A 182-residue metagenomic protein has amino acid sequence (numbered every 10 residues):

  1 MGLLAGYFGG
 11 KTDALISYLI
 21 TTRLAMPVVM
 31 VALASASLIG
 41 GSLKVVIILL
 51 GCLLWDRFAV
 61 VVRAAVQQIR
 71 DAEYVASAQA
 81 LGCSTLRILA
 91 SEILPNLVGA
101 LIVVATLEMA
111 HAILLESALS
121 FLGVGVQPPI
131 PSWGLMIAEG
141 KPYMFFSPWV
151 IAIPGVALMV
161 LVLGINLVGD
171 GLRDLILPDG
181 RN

Functional and structural regions predicted by a protein language model:
M1-A59, A64-Q68, I102: Generic hydrophobic transmembrane alpha-helix motif, especially the helices
G2, G6-G10, L81-C83, P129 (+1 more regions): A short glycine-centered flexible hinge/capping loop motif at secondary-structure junctions
L3-L4, A34, I47, G51 (+6 more regions): A residue-level signal for alpha-helical anchor/packing sites in multi-pass solute transporters
G9-S17, Q67-D71, A76-V103: Amphipathic cytosolic juxtamembrane alpha-helices at the membrane-cytosol interface of multi-pass membrane transporters
L24, S35-I39, L50, A65-V66 (+3 more regions): Glycine-rich helix-loop "coupling/hinge" segments at transmembrane-helix boundaries in multipass transporters
M26, L86-A118, I165: Transmembrane alpha-helices
L167-N182: Short cytosolic juxtamembrane segments of multi-pass membrane proteins
